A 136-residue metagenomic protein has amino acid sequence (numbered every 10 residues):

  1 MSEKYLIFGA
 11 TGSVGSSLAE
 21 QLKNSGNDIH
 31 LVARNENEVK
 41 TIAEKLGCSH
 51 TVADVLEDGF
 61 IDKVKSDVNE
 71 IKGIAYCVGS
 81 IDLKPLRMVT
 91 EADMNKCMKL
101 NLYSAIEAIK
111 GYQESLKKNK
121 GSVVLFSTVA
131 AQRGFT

Functional and structural regions predicted by a protein language model:
T11, G15-E20: N-terminal Rossmann NAD(P)H-binding glycine-rich loop of SDR-like oxidoreductase domains
N27-V39: Conserved glycine-rich Rossmann-like NAD(P)H-binding loop of the short-chain dehydrogenase/reductase
K45-D58: Rossmann-fold cofactor-recognition segment
L56-E70: Conserved Rossmann-fold cofactor-binding substructure of NAD(P)-dependent oxidoreductases
C77-L83: Conserved NAD(P)H cofactor-binding loop of Rossmann-fold oxidoreductase domains
P85-L86, D93-M98: Substrate-binding pocket helix/loop in short-chain dehydrogenase/reductase
S122-T136: Catalytic loop of short-chain dehydrogenase/reductase
